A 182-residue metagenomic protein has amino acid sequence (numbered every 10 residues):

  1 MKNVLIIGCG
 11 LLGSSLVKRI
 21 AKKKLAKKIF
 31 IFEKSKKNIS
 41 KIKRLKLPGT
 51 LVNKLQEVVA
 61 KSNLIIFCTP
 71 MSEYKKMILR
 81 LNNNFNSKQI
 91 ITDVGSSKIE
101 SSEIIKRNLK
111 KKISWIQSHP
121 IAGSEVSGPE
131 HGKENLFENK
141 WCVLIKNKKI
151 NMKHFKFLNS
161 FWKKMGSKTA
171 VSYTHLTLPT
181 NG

Functional and structural regions predicted by a protein language model:
M1-L51: NAD(P)+-binding Rossmann beta1-loop-alpha1 motif at the extreme N-terminus of oxidoreductases
N3, N63-L64, I90: Structural motif
L47-K61: Short acidic low-complexity segments
E57-N82: Rossmann-like NAD(P)-binding element
M77-E130: Rossmann-like NAD(P)(H) cofactor-binding subdomain of soluble oxidoreductases
R107-A170: Rossmann-fold dinucleotide-binding core
H175-G182: Single conserved hydrophobic/aromatic residue that forms the stacking wall/gate of nucleotide- or nucleobase-binding
